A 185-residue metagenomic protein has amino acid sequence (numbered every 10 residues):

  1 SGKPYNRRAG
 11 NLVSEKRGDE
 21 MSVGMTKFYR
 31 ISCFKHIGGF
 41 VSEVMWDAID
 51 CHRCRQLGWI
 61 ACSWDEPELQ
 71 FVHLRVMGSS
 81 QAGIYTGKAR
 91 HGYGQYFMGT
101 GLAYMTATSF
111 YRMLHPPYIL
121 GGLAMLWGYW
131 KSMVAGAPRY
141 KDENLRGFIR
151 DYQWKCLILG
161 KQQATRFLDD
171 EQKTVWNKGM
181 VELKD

Functional and structural regions predicted by a protein language model:
S1-P4: A short, conserved acidic/glycine-rich loop-to-beta-strand motif that forms the donor nucleotide-sugar/metal
N6-F28, S32-H36, R90-G94: A recurrent flexible, glycine/aromatic-enriched loop bordering the glycosyltransferase active site that acts as
R7-N11, H73-R75, D151-Q153: Short, solvent-exposed polar/charged micro-motifs at secondary-structure junctions
K16-M21, D47, A82-G83, H91 (+1 more regions): Short, low-complexity, polar/charged sequence segments that are solvent-exposed and flexible
S22-G38, K141, L159-G160, L168-Q172: Long, low-complexity, intrinsically disordered polar/charged segments
V41-S109: Catalytic donor/gating beta->alpha subdomain of glycosyltransferases that bind UDP-sugars
G94-D185: Terminal low-complexity segments of carbohydrate-biosynthetic enzymes
